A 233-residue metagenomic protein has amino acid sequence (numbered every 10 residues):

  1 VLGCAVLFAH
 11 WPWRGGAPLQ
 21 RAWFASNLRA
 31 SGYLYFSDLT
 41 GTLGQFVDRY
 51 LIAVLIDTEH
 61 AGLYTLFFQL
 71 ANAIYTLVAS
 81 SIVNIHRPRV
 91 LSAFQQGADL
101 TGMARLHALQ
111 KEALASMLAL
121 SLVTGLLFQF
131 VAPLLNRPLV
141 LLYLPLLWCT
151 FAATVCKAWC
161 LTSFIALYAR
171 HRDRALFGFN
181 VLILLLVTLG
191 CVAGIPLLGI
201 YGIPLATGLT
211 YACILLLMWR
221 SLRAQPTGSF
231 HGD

Functional and structural regions predicted by a protein language model:
V1-A9, S37, G41, Q45 (+4 more regions): Short runs within selected transmembrane alpha-helices of multi-pass transporters and secretion channels
G3-Q45, P88-T101, Q225-D233: Interhelical loop/hinge segments that connect adjacent transmembrane helices in multipass membrane
S26-A30, L34, I52-N72, L141-L144 (+1 more regions): Interfacial/gating helices of multi-pass transporter permease domains
L28, A98-L118, L122-L126, L144-L147: Interfacial transmembrane-helix starts/ends
T42-I74, S92, F130-N136: Helix-terminus/linker motif at the lipid-water interface of multi-pass membrane proteins
T58, I214, M218-D233: Membrane-proximal transmembrane or re-entrant/amphipathic helices at the cytosolic face
F67, A71-A98, A166-A169: Helix-loop junctions and terminal segments of transmembrane helices in multi-pass membrane transport/translocation
H107, L126-V155, Y201: Interfacial segments at transmembrane-helix termini and the short loops linking adjacent helices
